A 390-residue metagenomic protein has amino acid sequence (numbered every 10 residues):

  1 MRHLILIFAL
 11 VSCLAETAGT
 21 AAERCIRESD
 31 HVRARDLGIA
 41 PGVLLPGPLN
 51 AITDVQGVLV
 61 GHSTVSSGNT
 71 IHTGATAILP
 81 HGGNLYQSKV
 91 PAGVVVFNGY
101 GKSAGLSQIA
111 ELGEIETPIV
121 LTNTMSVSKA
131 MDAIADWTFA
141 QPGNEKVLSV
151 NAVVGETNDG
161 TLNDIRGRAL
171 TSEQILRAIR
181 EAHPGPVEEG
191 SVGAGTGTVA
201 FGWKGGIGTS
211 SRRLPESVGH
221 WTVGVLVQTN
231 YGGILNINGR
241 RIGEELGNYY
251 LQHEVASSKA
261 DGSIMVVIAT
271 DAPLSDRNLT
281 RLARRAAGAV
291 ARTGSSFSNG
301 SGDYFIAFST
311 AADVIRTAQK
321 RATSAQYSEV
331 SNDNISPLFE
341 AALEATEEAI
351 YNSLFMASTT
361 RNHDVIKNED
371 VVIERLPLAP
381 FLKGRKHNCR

Functional and structural regions predicted by a protein language model:
I5-A15: Bacterial N-terminal signal peptides
A15-E23: Boundary at the C-terminal end of the N-terminal hydrophobic targeting segment
A22-R390: Alpha/propeptide regions of enzymes that mature by internal proteolysis
